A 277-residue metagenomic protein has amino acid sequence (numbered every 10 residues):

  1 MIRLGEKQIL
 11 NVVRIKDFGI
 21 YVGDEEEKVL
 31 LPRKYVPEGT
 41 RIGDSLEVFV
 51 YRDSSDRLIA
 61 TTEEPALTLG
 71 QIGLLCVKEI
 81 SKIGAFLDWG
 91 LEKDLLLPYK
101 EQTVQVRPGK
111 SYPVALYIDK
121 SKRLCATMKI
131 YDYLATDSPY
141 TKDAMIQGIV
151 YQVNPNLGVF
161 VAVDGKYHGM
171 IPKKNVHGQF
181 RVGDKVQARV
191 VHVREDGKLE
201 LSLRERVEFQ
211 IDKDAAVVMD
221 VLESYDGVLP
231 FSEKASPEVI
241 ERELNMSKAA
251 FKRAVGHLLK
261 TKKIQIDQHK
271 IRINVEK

Functional and structural regions predicted by a protein language model:
M1-K277: Single-stranded RNA-binding regions, centering on S1/OB-family and related RNA-binding modules
